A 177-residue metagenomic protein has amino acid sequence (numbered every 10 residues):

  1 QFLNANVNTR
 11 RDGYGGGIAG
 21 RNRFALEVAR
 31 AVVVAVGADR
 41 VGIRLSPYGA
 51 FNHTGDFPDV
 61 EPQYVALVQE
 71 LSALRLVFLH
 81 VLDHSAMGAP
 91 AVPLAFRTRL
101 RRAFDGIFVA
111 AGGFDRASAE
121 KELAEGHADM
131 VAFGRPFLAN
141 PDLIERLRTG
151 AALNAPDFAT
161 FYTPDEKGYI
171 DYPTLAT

Functional and structural regions predicted by a protein language model:
Q1-T177: Flavin-dependent oxidoreductase catalytic cores
